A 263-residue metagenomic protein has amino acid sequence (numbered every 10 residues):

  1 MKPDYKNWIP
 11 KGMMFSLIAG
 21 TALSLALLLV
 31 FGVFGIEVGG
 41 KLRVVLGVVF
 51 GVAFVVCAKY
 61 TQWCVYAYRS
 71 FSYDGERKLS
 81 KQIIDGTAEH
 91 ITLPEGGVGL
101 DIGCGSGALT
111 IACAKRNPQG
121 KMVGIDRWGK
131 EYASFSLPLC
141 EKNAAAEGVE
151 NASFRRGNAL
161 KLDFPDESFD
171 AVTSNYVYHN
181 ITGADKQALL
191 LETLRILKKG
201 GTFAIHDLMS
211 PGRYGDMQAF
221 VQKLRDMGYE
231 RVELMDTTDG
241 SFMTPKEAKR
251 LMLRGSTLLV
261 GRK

Functional and structural regions predicted by a protein language model:
G12-S16, Q62-I83: Class I SAM-dependent methyltransferase Rossmann-like catalytic core, especially the SAM/SAH-binding loop
K78-G96: Conserved alpha-helix/loop element of class I SAM-dependent methyltransferases that forms part of the SAM/SAH-binding
E95-G105, V123: Conserved class I S-adenosyl-L-methionine
S106-P118: Conserved SAM-binding loop of SAM-dependent methyltransferases across substrates and taxa, primarily the Class I
L160-V172: A short acidic, Gly/Pro-enriched loop at the edge of an enzyme's catalytic core that lines a small-molecule cofactor
Q187-K199: A short glycine-rich, Lys/Arg-flanked "PGG" loop and its adjoining helix->strand segment in the class I
G200-D207: Conserved beta-strand signature within the Rossmann-like core of class I S-adenosyl-L-methionine
G228, S241-K263: Core SAM-dependent methyltransferase catalytic element
